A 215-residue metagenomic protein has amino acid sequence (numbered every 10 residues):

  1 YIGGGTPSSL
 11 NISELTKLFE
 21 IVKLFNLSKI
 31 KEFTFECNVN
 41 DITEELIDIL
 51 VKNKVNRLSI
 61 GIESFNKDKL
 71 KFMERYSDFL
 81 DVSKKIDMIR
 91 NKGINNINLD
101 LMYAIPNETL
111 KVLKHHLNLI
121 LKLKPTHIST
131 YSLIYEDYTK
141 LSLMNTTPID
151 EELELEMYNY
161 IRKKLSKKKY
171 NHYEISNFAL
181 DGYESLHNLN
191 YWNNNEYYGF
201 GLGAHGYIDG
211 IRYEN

Functional and structural regions predicted by a protein language model:
Y1-N215: C-terminal scaffold of the Radical SAM
